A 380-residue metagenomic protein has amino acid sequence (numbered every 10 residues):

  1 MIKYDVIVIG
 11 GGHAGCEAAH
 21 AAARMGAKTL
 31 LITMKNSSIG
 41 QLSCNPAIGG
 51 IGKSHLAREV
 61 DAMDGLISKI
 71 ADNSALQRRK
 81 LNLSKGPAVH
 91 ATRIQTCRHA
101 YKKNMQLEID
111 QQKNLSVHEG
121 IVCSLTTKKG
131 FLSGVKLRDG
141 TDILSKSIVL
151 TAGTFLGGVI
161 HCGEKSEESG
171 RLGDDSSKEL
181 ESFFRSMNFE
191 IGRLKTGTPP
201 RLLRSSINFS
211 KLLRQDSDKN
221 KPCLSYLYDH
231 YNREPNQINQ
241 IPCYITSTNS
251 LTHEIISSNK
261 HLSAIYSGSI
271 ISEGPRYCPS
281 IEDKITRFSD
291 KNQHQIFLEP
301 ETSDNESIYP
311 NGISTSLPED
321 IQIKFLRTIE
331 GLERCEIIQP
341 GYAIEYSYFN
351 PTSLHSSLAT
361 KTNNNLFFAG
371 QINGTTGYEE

Functional and structural regions predicted by a protein language model:
I2-A14: Beta1/beta-strand and adjacent pyrophosphate-binding region of the FAD-binding site in flavoprotein oxidoreductases
I2-Y4, R138-S147: Core beta-strand elements of the Rossmann-like FAD/NAD(P) dinucleotide-binding domain in flavoenzyme oxidoreductases
G10, S145, T151-A152, A369: Short, well-ordered coil/turn residues at beta-beta hairpins and beta-strand->alpha-helix junctions within
H20-T126, T151-R171, D175-E181, R185-P235 (+1 more regions): Conserved N-terminal/central alpha/beta ligand/cofactor-binding core
N73-L107, G192-N364: Mobile, glycine/GP-rich and aromatic-enriched active-site lid/loop segments adjacent to catalytic centers
T126-D142: Conserved beta-strand-loop-beta-strand element in the redox core of flavoprotein oxidoreductases
S147, A152-L156, L317-P318, E330: Glycine-/small-residue-rich beta->alpha transition segments that form the dinucleotide
E168-G173, N373-E380: A conserved FAD-binding loop/helix module that cradles the flavin
